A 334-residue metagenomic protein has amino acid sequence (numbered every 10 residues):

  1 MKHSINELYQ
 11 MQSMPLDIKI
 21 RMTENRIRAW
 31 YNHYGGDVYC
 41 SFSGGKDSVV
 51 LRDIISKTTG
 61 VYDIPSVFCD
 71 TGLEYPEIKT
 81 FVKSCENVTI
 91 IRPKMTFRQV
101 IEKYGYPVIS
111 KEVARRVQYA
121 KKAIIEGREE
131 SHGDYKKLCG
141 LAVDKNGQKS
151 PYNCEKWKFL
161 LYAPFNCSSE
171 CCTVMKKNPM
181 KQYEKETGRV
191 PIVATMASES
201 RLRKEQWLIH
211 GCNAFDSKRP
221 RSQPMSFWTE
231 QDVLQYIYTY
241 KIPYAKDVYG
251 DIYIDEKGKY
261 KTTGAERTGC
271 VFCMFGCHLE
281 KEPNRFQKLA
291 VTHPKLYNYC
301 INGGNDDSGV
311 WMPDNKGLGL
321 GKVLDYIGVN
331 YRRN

Functional and structural regions predicted by a protein language model:
K2-D232, T239: ATP-dependent adenylation/nucleotidyltransferase module used to activate substrates
K2-E7, K218, T229-N334: ATP/NTP-dependent adenylation/nucleotidyl-transfer catalytic domains that generate, transfer, or process NMP-activated
